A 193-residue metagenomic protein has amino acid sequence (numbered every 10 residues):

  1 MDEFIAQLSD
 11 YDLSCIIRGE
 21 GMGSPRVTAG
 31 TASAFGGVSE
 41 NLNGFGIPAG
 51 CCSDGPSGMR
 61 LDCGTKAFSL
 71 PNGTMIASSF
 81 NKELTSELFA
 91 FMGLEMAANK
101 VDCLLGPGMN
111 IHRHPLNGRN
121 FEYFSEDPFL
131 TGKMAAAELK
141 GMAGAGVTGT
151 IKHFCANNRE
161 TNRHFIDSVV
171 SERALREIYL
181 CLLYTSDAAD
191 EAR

Functional and structural regions predicted by a protein language model:
M1-D187, R193: Glycoside hydrolase catalytic-domain context in secreted enzymes
